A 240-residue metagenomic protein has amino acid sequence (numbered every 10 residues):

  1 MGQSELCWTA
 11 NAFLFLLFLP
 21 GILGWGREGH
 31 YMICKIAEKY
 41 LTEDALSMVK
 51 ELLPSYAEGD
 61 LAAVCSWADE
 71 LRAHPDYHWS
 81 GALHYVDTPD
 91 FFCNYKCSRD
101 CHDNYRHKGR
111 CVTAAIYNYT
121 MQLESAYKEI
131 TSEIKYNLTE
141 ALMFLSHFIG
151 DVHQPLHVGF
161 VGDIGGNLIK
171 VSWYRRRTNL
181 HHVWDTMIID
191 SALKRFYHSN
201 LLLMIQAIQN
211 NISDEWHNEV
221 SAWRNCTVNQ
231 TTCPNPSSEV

Functional and structural regions predicted by a protein language model:
G2-W8, L17-F148, P155-V240: N-terminal, motif-rich segments that launch catalysis or mediate targeting to/interaction with membranes, typified by
